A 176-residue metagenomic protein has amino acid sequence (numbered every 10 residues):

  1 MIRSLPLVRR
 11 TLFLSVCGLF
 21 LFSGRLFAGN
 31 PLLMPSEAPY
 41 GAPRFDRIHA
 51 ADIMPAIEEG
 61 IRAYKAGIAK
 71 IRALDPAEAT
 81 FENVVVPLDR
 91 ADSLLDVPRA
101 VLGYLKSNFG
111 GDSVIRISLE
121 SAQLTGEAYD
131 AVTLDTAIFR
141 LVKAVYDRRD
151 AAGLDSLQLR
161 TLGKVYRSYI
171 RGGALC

Functional and structural regions predicted by a protein language model:
M1-R9: N-terminal secretory signal peptides that target proteins for export/translocation
I2, L26-F27: Short, aromatic- and cysteine-enriched interfacial helices/patches that mediate contacts at lipid membranes
T11-R25: Bacterial N-terminal signal peptides
V16, F27-C176: Zn2+-dependent metallopeptidase catalytic domains
